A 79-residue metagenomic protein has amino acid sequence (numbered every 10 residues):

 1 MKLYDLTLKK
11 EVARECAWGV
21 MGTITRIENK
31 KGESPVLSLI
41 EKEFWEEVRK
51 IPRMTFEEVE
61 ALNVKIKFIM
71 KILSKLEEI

Functional and structural regions predicted by a protein language model:
M1, M21, V36-L37, M70: Extreme N-termini of proteins with methionine-enriched Sec-type signal peptides or N-terminal signal-anchor
L3-K31: N-terminal acidic leader/helix
L3-Y4, I24, E57, K65 (+1 more regions): Absolute N-terminal positional cue centered near the fourth residue
A13, L39-I40, N63, K75: Alpha-helical structural elements
G22-R26, K30-L62: Acidic, low-complexity, intrinsically disordered interaction modules
A61-I79: Amphipathic alpha-helical binding modules
